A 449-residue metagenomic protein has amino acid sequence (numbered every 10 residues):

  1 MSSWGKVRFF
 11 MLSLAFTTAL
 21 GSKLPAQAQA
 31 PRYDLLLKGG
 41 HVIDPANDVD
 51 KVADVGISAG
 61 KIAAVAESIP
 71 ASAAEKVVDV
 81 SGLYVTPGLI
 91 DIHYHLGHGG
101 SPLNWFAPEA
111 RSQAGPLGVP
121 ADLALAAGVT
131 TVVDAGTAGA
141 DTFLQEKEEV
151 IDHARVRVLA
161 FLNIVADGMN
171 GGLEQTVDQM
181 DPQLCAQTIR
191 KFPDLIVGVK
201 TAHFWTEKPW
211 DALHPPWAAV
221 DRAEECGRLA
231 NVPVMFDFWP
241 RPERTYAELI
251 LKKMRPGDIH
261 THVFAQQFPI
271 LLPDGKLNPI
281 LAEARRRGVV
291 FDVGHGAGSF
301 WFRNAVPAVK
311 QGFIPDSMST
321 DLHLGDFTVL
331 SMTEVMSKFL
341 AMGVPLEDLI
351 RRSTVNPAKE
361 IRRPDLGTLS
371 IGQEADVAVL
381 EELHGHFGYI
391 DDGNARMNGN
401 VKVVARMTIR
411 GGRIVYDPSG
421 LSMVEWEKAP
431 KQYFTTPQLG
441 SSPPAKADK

Functional and structural regions predicted by a protein language model:
R8-K23: Bacterial N-terminal signal peptides
A30-L35, V42-G88: Histidine-rich, glycine-flanked metal-binding segment
G40, E374-K428: C-terminal cap of metal-dependent C-N hydrolases
G40, V55, G60, G82 (+10 more regions): Divalent metal-coordination and catalytic microenvironments
E75, V80-D152: Metal-associated gating/positioning segment near the N- to mid-region
V119-K147, R155-G172, F192-P209, N231-M235 (+2 more regions): Divalent metal-dependent hydrolysis catalytic cores, especially in the metallo-beta-lactamase
W205-F327: Active-site core of metal-dependent hydrolases
R303-H384: His/Asp/Glu-enriched, well-ordered alpha-helical/loop segment that forms or immediately abuts the divalent-metal
